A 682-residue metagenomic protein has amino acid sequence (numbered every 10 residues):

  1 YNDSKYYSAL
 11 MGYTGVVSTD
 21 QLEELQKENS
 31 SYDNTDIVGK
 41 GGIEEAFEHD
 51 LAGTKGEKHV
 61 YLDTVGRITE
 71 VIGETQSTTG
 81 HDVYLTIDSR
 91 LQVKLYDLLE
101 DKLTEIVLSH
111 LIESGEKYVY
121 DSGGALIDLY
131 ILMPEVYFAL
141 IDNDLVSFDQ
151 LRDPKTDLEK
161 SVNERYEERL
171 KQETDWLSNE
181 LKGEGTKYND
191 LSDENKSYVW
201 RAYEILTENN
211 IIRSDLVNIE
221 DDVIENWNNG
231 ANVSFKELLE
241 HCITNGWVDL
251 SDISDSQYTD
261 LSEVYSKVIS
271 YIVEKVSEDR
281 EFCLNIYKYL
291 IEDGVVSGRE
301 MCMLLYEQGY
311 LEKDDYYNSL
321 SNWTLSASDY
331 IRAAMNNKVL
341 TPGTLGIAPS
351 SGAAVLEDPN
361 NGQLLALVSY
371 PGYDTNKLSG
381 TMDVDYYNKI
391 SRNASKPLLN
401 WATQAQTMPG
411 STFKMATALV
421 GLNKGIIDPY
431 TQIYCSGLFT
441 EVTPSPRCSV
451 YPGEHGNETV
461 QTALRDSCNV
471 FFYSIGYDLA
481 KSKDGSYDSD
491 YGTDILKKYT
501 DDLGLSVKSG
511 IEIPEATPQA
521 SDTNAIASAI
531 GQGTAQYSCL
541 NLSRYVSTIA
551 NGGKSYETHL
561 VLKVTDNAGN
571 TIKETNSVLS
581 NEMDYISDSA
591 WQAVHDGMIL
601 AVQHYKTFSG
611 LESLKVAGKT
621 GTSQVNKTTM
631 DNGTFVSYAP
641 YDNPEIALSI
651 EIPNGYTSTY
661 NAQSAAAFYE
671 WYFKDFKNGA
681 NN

Functional and structural regions predicted by a protein language model:
Y1-I43: Non-catalytic accessory/assembly modules
M11, L22, V107-G115: Extracytoplasmic/periplasmic terminal helices and flexible tails
F47, L99-L103, S664-Y672: Short amphipathic C-terminal alpha-helix that caps PH/PH-like domains
V60-T75, I87, T104, E113-N654 (+1 more regions): Beta-lactam-recognizing serine transpeptidase/beta-lactamase-like catalytic domain environment
H81-L91: Conserved beta-strand/loop elements of the cytosolic catalytic core of P-type E1-E2 ATPases, chiefly in the P-domain
T571-I572, A666-N682: Short, gly/Ser/Thr-rich active-site loops of penicillin-recognizing serine hydrolases
G655-N661: A short acidic/glycine-rich loop-to-helix N-cap element
